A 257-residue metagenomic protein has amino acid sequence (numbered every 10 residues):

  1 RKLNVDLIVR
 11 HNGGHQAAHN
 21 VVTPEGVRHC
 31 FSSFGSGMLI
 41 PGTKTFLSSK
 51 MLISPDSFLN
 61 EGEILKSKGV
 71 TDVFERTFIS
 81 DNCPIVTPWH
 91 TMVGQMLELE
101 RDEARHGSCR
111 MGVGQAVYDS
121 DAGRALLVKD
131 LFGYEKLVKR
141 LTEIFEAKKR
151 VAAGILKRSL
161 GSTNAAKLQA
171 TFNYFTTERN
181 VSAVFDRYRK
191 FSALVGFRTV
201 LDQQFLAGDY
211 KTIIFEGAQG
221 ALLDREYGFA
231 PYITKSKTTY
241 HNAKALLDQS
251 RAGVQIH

Functional and structural regions predicted by a protein language model:
R1-H257: Non-transmembrane, aqueous-exposed alpha-helical and coiled segments at domain scale
